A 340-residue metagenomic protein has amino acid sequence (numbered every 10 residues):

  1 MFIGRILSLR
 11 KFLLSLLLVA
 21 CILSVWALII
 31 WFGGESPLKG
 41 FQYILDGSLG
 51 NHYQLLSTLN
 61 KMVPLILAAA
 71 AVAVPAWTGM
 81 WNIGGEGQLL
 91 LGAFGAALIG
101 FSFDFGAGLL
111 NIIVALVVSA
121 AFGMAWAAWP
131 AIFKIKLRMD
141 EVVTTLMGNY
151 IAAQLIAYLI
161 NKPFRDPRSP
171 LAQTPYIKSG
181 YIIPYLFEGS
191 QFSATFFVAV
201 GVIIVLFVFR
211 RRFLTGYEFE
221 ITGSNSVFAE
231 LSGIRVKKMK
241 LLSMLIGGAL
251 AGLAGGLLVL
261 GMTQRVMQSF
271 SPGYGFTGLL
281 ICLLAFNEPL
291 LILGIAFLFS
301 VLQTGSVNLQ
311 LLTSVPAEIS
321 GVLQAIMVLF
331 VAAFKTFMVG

Functional and structural regions predicted by a protein language model:
M1-C21, A27-L28, S224, L231-K238 (+2 more regions): Cytosolic-side transmembrane-helix boundaries in multi-pass membrane proteins
M1-L67, L109, V114: Membrane-interfacial amphipathic/re-entrant helices at transmembrane-helix boundaries
F2-L13, A76-G84, G106-L171, R212-L214 (+3 more regions): Short loop segments and helix-boundary regions at transmembrane helix junctions of multi-pass inner-membrane proteins
L28-G33, S48-F103, L116, A120-M139 (+2 more regions): Single transmembrane alpha-helix segments in multi-pass membrane proteins
E35-P37, A76-G95, I135-T144, E218 (+4 more regions): Short, non-helical or kinked segments that cap or interrupt transmembrane helices
H52, E141-R212, I319: Transmembrane helix-bundle core of multi-pass membrane transporters and related energy-transducing complexes
E188-R265, P289-L290: Helix-loop-helix "hairpin" substructures at the membrane interface of multi-pass membrane proteins
L245-A325: Transmembrane alpha-helical segments in multi-pass inner-membrane proteins
